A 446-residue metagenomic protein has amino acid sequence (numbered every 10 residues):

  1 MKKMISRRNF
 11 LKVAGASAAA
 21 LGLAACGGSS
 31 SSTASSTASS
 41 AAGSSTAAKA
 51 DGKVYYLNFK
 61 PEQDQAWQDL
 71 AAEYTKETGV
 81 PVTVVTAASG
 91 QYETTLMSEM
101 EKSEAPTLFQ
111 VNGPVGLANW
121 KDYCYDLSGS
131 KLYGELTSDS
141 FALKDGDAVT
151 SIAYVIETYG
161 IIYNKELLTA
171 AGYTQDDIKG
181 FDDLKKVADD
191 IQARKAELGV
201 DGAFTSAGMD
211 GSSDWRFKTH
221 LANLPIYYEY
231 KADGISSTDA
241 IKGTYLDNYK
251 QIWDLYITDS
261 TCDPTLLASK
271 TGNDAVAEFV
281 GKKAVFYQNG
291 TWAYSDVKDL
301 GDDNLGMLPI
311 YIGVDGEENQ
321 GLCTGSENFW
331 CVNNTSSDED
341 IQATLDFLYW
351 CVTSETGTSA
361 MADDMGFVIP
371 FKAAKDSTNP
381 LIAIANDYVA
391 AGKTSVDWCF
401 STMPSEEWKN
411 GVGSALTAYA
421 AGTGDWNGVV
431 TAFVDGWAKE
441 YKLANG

Functional and structural regions predicted by a protein language model:
A42-G43, A48, N112-Y163, R216 (+2 more regions): Hinge/lid segment of periplasmic solute-binding proteins
S45, T150-Y154, Y159, K185-T238: Extracytoplasmic/periplasmic solute-binding protein
A72, K76-E77, P81, A170-A171 (+1 more regions): Extracytoplasmic/periplasmic substrate-recognition and gating elements
E73-S138, T150, E166-G172, K179 (+3 more regions): Extracytoplasmic "Venus flytrap"/periplasmic binding protein-like
E99, P106-T107, Y133-L168, G202 (+2 more regions): A structural signal for short loop-to-beta-strand junctions that line the ligand-binding cleft of periplasmic/secreted
D126-S140, A203-F204, G208-G211, I226-Q251 (+3 more regions): Short, solvent-exposed loop/beta-turn-alpha elements that line the ligand-binding surface or hinge of extracytoplasmic
T169, A193, T258, T356 (+2 more regions): Conserved C-terminal helix/tail region of periplasmic/extracytoplasmic solute-binding proteins
A188-D189, I235-S269: Glycine-centered hinge/linker elements that transmit conformational signals in sensory and ligand-binding systems
